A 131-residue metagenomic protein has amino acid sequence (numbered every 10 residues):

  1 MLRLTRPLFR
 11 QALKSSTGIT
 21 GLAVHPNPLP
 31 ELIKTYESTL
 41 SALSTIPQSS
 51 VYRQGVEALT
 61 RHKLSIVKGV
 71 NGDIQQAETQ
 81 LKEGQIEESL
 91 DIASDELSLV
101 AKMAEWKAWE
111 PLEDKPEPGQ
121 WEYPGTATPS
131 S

Functional and structural regions predicted by a protein language model:
L2-S16, V70-S131: Mature, matrix/stroma-exposed regions of nuclear-encoded mitochondrial and chloroplast proteins
Q11-L22, S41-T45: Short, charged, low-complexity loops and linkers
A23-P26, Q85: Solvent-exposed, flexible loop/coil residues
H25-E57: Amphipathic, heptad-repeat alpha-helical segments
T39-A42, K63, E96: Alpha-helical recognition domains of nuclear gene-regulatory proteins
Q54-A58, G84-E87: An alpha-helix initiation/capping motif
V56-I66: Amphipathic alpha-helical segments that form the core helices of the histone-fold
